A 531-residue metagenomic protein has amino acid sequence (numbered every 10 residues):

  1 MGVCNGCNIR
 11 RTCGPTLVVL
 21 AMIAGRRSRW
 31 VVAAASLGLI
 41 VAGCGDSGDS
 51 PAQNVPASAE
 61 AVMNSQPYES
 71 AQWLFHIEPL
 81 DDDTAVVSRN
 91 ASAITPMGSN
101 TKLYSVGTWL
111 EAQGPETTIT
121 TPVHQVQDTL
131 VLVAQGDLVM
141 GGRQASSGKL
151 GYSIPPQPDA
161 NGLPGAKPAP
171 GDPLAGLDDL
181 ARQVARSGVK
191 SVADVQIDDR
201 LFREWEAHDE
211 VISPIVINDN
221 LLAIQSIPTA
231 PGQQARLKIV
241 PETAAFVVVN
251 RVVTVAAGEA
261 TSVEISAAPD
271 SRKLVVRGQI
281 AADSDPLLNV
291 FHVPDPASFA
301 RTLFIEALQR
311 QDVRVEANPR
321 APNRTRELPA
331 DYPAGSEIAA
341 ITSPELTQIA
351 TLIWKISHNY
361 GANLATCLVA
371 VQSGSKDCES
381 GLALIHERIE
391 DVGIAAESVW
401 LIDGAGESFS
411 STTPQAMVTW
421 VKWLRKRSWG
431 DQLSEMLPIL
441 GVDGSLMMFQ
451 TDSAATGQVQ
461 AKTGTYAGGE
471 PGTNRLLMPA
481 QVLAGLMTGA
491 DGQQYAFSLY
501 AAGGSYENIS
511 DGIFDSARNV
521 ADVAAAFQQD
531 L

Functional and structural regions predicted by a protein language model:
I9-V31: Bacterial N-terminal signal peptides that target proteins for export
V41-G43: C-terminal motif of bacterial Sec signal peptides marking the signal peptidase cleavage site
G48-I94, N100, Q113-E116, L174 (+2 more regions): Beta-lactamase-like hydrolase cores
N54, V62-N64, E111-A396, D522 (+1 more regions): Conserved serine DD-peptidase/penicillin-binding transpeptidase domain and beta-lactam-recognizing active-site
D83, K102-V106, V195, I215 (+6 more regions): Residue-level preference for non-acidic, small/hydrophobic
V86-S88, T366, A370-L531: Small-residue-rich helix-loop
N90-T95, V290, G406-S408: A short glycine/serine-rich beta->alpha loop
